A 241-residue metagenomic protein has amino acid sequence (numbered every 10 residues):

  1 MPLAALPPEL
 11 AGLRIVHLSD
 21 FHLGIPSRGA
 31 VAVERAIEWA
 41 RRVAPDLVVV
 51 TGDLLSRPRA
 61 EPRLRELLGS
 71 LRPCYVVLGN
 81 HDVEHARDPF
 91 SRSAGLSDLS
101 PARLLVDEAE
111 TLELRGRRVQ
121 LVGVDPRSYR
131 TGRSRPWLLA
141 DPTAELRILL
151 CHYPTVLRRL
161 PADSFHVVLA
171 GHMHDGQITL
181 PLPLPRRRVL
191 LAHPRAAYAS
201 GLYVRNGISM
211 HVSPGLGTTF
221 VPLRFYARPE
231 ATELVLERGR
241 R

Functional and structural regions predicted by a protein language model:
M1-P45, A60-P62: N-terminal signal-anchor transmembrane helix
L3-V16, A102-R103, E110-V122, P142-L146 (+3 more regions): Beta-strand-turn-beta hairpins that frame and shape the catalytic cleft of phosphate-ester-processing enzymes
V16-S19, L47-D53, C74-N80, L105-E108 (+3 more regions): Active-site neighborhood of phospho(di)ester-bond hydrolases with catalytic His/Asp-centered motifs
H17-E34, L55-S56, E84-S91, L182-R195 (+1 more regions): Acidic/histidine-rich helix-loop elements that form or flank divalent-metal/phosphate-binding sites at the catalytic
L23, L54-R57, N80-E84, E110-L112 (+4 more regions): Solvent-exposed loop/turn segments at secondary-structure junctions within structured extracellular/periplasmic domains
A30-E113: Core catalytic region of metal-dependent phosphoesterases/phosphodiesterases, especially metallo-beta-lactamase-like
A86, S91-R103, E110, L114-C151 (+3 more regions): Binuclear metal-dependent hydrolase catalytic cores centered on His/Asp/Glu-rich metal-binding motifs
P154-V235: Conserved beta-sheet core of the metallophosphoesterase superfamily
